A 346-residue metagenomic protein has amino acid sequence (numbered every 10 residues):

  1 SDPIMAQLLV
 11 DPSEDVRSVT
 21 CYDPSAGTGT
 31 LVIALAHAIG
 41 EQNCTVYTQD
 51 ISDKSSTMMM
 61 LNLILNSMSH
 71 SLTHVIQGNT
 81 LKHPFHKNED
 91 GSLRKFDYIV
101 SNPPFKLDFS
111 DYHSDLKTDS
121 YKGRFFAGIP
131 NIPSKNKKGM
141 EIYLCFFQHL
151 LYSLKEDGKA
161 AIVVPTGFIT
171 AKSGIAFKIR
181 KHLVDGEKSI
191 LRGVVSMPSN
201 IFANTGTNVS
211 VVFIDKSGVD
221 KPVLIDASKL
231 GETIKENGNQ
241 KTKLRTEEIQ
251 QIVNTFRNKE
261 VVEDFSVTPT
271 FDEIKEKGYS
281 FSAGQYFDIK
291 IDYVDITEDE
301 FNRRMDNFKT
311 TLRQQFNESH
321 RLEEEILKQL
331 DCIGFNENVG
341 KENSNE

Functional and structural regions predicted by a protein language model:
S1-S101, K106-S110, D115, V164-G167 (+1 more regions): Conserved S-adenosyl-L-methionine
L93-E346: A conserved structural/catalytic subdomain of Rossmann-like adenosyl-cofactor enzymes
